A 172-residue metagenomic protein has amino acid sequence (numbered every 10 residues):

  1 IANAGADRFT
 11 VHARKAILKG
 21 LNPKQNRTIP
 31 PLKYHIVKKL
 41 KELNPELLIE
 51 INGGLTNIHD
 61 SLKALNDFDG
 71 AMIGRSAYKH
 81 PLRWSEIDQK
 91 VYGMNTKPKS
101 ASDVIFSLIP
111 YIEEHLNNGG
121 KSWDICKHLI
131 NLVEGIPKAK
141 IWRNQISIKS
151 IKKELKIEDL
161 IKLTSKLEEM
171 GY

Functional and structural regions predicted by a protein language model:
I1-Y172: Flavin-dependent oxidoreductase catalytic cores
